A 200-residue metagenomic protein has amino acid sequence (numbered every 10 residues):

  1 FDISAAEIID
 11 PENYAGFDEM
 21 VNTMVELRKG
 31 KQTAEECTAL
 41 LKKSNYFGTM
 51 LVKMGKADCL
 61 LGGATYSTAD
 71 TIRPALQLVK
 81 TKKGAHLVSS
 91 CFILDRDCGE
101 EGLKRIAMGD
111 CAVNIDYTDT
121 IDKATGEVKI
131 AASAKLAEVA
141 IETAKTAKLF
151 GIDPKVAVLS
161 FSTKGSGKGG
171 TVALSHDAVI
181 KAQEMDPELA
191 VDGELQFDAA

Functional and structural regions predicted by a protein language model:
F1-A200: Anion-binding alpha/beta catalytic cores of soluble intermediary-metabolism enzymes, centered on
